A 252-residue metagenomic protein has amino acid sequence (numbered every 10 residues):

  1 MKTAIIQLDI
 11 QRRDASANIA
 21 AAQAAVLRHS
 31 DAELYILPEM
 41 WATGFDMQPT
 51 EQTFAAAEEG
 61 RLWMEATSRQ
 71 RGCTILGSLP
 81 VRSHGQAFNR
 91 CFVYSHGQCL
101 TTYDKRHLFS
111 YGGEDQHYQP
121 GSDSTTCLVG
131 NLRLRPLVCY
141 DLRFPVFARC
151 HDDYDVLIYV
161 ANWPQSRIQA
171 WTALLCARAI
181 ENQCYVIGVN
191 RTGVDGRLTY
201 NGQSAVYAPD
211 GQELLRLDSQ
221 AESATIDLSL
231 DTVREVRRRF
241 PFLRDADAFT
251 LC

Functional and structural regions predicted by a protein language model:
M1-I5: Extreme N-terminal starter segment of soluble prokaryotic enzymes
Q7-R13: Short polar catalytic/cofactor-binding loops
A15, A20-H96, Q165-C184: Cys-nucleophile CN-hydrolase/nitrilase-fold catalytic domain and related Cys-dependent amidase chemistry that acts on
E33-L34, L134, V156: Structural motif
A57-L76, R143-S223: CN hydrolase (nitrilase-like) catalytic-core segments centered on the catalytic cysteine and neighboring Lys/Glu
G77-L79, R90-V93, T125, S204-V206 (+1 more regions): Short beta-strand scaffold segments in enzyme catalytic cores
R82-D152, S166-A173, E235-F242: Active-site catalytic loop in hydrolytic enzyme cores
N201-C252: Long hydrophobic alpha-helical segments typical of transmembrane helices together with their membrane-interfacial
